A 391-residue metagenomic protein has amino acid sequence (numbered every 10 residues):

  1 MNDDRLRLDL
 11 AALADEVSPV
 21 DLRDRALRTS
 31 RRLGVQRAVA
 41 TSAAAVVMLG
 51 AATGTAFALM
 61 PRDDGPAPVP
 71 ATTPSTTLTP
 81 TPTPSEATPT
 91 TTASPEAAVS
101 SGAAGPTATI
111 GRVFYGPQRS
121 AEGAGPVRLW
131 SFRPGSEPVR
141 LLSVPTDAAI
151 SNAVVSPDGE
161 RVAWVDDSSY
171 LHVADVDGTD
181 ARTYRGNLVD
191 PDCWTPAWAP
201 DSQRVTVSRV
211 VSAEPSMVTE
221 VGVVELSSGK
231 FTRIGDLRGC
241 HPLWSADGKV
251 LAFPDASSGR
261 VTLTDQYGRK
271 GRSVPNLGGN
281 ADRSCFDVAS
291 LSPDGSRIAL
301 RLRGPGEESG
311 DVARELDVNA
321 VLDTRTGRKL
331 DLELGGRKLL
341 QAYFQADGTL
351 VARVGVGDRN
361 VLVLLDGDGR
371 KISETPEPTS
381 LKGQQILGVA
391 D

Functional and structural regions predicted by a protein language model:
M1-P82: N-terminal export/targeting signals for secretion/compartment entry
A56-G123, A313, G383-D391: N-terminal low-complexity, Pro/Thr-rich disordered segments that flank secretion/membrane-targeting signals
G102-I110, N152-R161, P196-V205, P242-L251 (+3 more regions): Blade-terminus and WD-like Trp-Asp/Gly-His loop motifs, strongest in beta-propeller folds
A121-G125, W164-D166, A213-T219, P254-S258 (+2 more regions): Short, solvent-exposed loop/turn segments at conserved positions within beta-propeller repeat blades
R133-E137, D175-T179, V224-G229, D265-R269 (+2 more regions): Short loop/turn segments that connect beta-strands within beta-propeller blades
V139-V144, R182-N187, F231-D236, G271-G278 (+2 more regions): Beta-propeller fold detector
P145-I150, N187-C193, D236-P242, L277-F286 (+2 more regions): Short coil/turn segments at the loop-to-beta-strand junctions that recur within blades of beta-propeller repeat folds
V356-D391: Blade-level signature of beta-propeller repeat domains, shared across WD40, Kelch, NHL, RCC1 and BNR/Asp-box propellers
